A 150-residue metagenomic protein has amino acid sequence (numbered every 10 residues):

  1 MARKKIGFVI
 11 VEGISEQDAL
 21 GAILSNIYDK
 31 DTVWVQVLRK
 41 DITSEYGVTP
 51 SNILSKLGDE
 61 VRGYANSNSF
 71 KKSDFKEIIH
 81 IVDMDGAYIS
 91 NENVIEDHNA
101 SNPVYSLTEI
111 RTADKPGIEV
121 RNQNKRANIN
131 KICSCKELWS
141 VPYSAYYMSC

Functional and structural regions predicted by a protein language model:
M1-K76: Short, surface-exposed loop/strand segments
I81-C150: Activity-critical C-terminal alpha-helical subdomain
